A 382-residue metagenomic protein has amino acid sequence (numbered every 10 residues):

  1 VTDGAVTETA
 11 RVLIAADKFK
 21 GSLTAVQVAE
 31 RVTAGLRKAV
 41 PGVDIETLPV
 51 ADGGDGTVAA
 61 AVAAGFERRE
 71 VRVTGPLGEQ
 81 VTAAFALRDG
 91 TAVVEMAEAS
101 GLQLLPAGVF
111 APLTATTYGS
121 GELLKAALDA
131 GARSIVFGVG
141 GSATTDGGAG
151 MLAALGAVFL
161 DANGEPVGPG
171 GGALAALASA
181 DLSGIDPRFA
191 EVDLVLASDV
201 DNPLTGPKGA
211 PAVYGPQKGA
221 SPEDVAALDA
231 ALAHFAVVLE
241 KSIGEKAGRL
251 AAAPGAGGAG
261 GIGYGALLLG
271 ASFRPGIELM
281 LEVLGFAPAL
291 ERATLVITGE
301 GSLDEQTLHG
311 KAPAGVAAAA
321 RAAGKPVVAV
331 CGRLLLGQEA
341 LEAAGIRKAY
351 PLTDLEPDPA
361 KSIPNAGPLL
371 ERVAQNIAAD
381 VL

Functional and structural regions predicted by a protein language model:
T2-V139, A143-L382: N-terminal loops that bind phosphate or other acidic moieties and the adjacent beta-alpha structural core
